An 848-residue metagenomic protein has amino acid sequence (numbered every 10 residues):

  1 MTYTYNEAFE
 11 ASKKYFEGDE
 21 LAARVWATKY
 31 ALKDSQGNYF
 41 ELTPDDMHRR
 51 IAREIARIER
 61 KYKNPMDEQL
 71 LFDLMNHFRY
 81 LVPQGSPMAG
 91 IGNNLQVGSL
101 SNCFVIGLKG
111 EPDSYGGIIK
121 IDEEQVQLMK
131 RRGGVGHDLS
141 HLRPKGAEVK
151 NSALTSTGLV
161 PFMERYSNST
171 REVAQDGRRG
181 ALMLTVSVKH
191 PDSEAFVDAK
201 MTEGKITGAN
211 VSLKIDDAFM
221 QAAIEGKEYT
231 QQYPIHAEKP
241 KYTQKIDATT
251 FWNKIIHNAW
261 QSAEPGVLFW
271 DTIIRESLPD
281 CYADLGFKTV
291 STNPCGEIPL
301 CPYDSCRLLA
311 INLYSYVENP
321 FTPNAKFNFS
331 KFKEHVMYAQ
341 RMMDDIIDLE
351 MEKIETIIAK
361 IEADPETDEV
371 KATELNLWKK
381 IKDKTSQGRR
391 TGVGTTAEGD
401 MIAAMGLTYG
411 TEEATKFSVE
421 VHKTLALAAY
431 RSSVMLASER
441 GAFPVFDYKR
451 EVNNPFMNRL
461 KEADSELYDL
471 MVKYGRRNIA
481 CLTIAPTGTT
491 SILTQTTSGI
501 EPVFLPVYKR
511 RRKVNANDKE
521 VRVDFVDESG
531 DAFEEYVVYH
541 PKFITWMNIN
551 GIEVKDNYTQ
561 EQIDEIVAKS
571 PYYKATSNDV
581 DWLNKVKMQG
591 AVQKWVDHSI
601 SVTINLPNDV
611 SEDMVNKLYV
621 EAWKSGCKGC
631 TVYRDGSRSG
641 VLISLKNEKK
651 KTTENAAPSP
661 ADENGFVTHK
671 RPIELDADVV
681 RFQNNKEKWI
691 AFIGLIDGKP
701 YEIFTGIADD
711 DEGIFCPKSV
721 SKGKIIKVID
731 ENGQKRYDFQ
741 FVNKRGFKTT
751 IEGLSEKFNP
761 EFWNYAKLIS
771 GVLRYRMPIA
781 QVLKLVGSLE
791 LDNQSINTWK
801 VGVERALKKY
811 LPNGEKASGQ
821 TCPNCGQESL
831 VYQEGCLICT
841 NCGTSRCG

Functional and structural regions predicted by a protein language model:
T2-E68, N151-R165, Q175-F287, E318-T322 (+6 more regions): Conserved, charged catalytic cores of large soluble enzymes
E20, G296-I298, E350-E355, M457 (+3 more regions): Catalytic alpha/beta core of large soluble enzyme barrels
E54-R60, L74-N151, L159-F162, V173-D176 (+9 more regions): Function-dense linear segments that define catalytic or interfacial modules in macromolecule-processing proteins
L71-F72, Q232-I235, H335-K382, S386 (+5 more regions): Internal maturation/activation junctions in enzymes
I215, E276, C281-A283, N293 (+4 more regions): Terminal amphipathic helices with adjacent charged low-complexity linkers/tails
Y468-L470, L645-L695: Short, Gly/Pro- and small/polar-rich lid/capping loops
P823-Q827, N841: Short, cysteine/histidine-rich loop/knuckle motifs that typically chelate Zn2+
G835-S845: Cysteine-rich micro-motifs
